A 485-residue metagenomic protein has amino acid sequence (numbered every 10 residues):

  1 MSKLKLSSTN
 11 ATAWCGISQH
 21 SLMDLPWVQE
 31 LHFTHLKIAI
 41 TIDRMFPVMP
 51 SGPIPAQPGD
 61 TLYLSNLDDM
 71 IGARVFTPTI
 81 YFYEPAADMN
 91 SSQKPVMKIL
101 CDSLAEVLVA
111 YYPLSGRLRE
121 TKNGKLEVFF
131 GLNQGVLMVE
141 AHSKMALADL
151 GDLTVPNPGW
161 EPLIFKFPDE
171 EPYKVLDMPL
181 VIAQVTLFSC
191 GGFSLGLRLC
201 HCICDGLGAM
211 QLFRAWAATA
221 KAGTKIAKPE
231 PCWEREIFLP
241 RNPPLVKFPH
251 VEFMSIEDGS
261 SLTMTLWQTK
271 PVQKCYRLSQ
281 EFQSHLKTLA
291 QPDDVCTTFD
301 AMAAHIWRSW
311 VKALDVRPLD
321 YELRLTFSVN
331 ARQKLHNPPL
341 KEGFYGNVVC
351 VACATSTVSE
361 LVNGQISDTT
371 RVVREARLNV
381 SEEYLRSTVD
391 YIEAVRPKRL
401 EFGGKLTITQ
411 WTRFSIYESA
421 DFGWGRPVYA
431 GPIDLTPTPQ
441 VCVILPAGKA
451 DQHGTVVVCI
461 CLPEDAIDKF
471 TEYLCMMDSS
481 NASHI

Functional and structural regions predicted by a protein language model:
S2-S18, L22-Y63, I99: Cytosolic, low-complexity regulatory segments enriched in Ser/Pro/Gly with interspersed Lys/Arg in eukaryotic signaling
A13-W14, H201, V441: The N-terminal extracellular segments of secreted preproproteins, especially immediately downstream of signal
C15-G16, V351, V443, I460: Secreted/luminal cysteine- and crosslink-motif detector
I38-I42, M49-D60, A73-R74, P78-R413: Soluble acyl-CoA-dependent acyltransferase catalytic core bearing the H(X)4D motif
Q57-N66, F422-Y429: Short, polar loop/linker segments at the starts of domains and inter-domain junctions
A217-T224, M476-I485: A common structural junction motif
G403-S483: Low-complexity, glycine/alanine/valine/leucine- and proline-rich hydrophobic stretches
